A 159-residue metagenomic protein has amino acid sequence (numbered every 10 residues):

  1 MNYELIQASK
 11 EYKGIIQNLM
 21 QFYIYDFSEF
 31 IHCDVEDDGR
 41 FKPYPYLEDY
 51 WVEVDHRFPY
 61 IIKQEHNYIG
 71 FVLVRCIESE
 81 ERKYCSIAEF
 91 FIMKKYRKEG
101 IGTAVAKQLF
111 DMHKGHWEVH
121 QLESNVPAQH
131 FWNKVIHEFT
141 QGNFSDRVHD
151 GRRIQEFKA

Functional and structural regions predicted by a protein language model:
M1-I31: Conserved N-terminal entry element of GNAT/NAT acetyltransferase domains
I24-E48: Conserved GNAT-fold acetyl-CoA-binding loop/helix
P45-I61: A short helix-loop-beta-strand connector motif used in the catalytic cores of GNAT acetyltransferases and, in some
F58-I62, I92-K94, R153-E156: A generic "structured core" feature
P59-I61, N67-C76, S86: Conserved beta-strand in the GNAT
R82-K94, H120: Conserved acetyl-CoA binding element of GNAT-fold acetyltransferases
I92, K98-D111: Conserved acetyl-CoA-binding loop-helix of GNAT-fold acetyltransferases
E118-N133, H137, R147-D150, K158: Conserved beta-strand-loop-alpha-helix junction that forms the acyl-donor binding cleft
